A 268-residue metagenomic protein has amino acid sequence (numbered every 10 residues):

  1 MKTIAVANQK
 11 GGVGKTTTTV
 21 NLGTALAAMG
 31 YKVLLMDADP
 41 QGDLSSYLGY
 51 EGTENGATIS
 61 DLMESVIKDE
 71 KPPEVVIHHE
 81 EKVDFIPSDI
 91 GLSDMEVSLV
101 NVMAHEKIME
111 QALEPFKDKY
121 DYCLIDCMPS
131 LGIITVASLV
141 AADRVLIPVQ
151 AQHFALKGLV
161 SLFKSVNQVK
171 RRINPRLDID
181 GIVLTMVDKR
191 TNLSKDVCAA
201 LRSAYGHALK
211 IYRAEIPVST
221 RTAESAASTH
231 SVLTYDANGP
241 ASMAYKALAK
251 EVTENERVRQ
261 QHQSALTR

Functional and structural regions predicted by a protein language model:
M1-R268: P-loop NTP-binding core
